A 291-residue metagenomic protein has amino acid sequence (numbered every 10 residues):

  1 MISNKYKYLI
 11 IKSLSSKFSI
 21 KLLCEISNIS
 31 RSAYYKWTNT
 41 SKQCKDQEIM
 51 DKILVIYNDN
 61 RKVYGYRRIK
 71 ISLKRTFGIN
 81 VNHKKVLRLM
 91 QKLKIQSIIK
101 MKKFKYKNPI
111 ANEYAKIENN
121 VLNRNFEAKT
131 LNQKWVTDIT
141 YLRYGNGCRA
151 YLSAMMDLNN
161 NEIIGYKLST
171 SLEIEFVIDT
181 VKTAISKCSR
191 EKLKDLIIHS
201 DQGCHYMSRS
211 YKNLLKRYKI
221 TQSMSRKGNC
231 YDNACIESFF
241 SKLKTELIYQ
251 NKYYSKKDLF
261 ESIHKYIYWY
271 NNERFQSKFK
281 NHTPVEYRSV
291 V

Functional and structural regions predicted by a protein language model:
M1-S27: Helical coiled-coil/dimerization "stalks" and their immediately adjacent regulatory linkers at helix->disorder
I2-K5, C24, R31-T130, N229 (+1 more regions): Basic, flexible linker segments flanking DNA-binding modules in nucleic acid-interacting mobile-element proteins
F18-S19, Y64, V81, Y254: Residue-level signal for the short linker/turn that defines the boundary of a DNA-recognition helix
I99-K105, L168, I198-Q202, Y218-C235 (+1 more regions): RNase H-like polynucleotidyl transferase catalytic core
R124, A128-I164, S171: An active-site-proximal beta-strand-loop segment
K167-E191: Active-site beta-loop-alpha junctions of metal-dependent nucleic acid enzymes, especially the RNase H-like/DDE
E191-M207, T283: Acidic/histidine-rich, metal-coordinating catalytic segments
R209-K212, K216-I220, K242-V291: C-terminal domain-tail junction helix/linker
